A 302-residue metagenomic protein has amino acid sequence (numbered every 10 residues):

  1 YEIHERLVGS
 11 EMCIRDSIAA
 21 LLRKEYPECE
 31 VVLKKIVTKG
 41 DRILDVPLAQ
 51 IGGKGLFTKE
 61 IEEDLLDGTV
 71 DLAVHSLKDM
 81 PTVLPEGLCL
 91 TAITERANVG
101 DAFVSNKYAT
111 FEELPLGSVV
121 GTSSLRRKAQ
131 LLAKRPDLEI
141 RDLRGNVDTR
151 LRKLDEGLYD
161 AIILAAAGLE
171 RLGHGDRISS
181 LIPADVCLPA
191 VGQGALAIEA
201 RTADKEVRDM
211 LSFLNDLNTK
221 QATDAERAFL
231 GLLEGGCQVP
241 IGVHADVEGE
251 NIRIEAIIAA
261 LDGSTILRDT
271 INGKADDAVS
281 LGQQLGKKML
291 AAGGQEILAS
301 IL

Functional and structural regions predicted by a protein language model:
Y1-L7, C13-I14: Single conserved hydrophobic/aromatic residue that forms the stacking wall/gate of nucleotide- or nucleobase-binding
I36-D41, G53-I61, R141-K153: Short helix-initiation/N-cap motifs at beta->coil->alpha
V37, S76-M80, L164-L169: Beta->alpha turn/N-cap motifs
D45-D71: Short, structured active-site "lid" loops
V70-V74, D160-A161: Short, Asp-centered acidic motifs that coordinate Mg2+ and/or phosphate in catalytic or ligand-binding sites
L77-K78, E86-L138: A conserved helix-loop-strand patch within extracytoplasmic ligand-binding domains of the periplasmic binding
R141-A225: Pocket-lining segment of extracytoplasmic ligand-binding domains
K220-M289: A C-terminal functional module that forms or caps the active site or interfaces directly with catalytic machinery
